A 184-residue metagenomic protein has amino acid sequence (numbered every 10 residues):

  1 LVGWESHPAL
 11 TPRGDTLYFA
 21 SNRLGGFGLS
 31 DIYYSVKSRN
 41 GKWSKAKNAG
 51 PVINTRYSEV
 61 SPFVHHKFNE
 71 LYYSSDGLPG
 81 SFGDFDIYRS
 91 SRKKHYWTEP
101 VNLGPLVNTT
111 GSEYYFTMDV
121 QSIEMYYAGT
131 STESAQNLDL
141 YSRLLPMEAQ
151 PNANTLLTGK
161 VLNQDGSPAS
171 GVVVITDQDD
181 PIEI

Functional and structural regions predicted by a protein language model:
L1-K160, Q164-V172, E183: Short, conserved micro-motifs composed of acidic
T176-I182: Change "in extracellular beta-sheet-rich domains … of secreted and cell-surface proteins" to "in beta-sheet-rich domains
